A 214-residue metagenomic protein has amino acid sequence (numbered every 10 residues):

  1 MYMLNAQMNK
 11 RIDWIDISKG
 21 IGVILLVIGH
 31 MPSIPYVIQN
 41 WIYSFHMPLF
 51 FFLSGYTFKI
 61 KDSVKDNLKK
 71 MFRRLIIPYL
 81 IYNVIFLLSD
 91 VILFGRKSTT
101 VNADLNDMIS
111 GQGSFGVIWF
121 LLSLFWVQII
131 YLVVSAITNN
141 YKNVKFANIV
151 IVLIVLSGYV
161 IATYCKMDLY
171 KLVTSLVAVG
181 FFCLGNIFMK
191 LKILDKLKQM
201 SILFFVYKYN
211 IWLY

Functional and structural regions predicted by a protein language model:
M1-W14: Short, Lys/Arg-rich, polar N-terminal cytosolic tail immediately upstream of the first transmembrane signal-anchor
I12-I60, L75-L87: Functionally critical transmembrane alpha-helices in membrane proteins and complexes, commonly lining
P35-M47, M108-S123, A162-F181, W212-Y214: Interfacial loop-to-helix transition and helix-capping segments at the boundaries of transmembrane helices
S44-P48, K61-I118, S123-V127, L203-F204: Transmembrane alpha-helical segments and their boundary/interface "anchor" motifs in multi-pass integral membrane
P48-T57, W119-Y131, A178-I187: Hydrophobic cores of alpha-helical transmembrane segments in multi-pass inner/ER membrane proteins, independent
I81, I85-S89, L93, I130 (+4 more regions): Alpha-helical membrane-inserting segments
Q128-L153, I187-F204: Solvent-exposed interhelical
I161, K196-Y214: Alpha-helical transmembrane segments and terminal signal-anchor/GPI-anchor hydrophobic tails, characterized by long
